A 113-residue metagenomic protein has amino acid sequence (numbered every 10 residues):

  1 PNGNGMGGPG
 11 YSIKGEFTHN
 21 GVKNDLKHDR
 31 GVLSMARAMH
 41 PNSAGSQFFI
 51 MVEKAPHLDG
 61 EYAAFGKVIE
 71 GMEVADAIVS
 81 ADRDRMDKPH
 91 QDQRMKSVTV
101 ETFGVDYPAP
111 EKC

Functional and structural regions predicted by a protein language model:
P1-C113: Cyclophilin-like peptidyl-prolyl cis-trans isomerases
